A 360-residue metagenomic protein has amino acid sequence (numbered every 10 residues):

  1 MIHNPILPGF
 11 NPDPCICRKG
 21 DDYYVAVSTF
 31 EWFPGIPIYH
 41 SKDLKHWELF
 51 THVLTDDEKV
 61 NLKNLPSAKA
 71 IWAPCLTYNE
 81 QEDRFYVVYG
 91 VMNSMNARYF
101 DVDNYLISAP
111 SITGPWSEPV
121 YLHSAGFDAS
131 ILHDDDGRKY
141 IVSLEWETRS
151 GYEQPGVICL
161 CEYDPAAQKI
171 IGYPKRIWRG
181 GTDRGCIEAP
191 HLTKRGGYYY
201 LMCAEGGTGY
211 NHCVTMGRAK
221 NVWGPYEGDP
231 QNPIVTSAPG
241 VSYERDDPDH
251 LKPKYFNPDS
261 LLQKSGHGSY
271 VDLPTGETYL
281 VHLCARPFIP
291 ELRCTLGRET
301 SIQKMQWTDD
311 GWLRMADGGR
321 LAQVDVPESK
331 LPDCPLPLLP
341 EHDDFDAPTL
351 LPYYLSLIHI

Functional and structural regions predicted by a protein language model:
M1-I358: Carbohydrate-active catalytic/glycan-binding domains of CAZyme proteins, especially the secreted or lumenal ectodomains
